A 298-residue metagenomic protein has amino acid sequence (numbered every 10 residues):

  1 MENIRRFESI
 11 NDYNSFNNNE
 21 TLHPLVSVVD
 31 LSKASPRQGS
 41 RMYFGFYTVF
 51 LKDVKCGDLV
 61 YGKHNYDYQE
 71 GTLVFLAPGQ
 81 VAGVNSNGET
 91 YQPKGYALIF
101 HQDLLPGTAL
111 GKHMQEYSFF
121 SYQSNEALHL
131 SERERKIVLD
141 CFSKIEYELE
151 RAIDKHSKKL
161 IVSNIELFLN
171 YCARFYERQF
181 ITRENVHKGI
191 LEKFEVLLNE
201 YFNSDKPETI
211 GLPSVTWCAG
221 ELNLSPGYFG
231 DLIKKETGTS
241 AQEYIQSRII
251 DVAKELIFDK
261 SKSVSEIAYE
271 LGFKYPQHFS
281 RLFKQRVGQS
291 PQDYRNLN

Functional and structural regions predicted by a protein language model:
M1-D67: Generic protein-terminus/edge-of-domain signal
Y68-A82, I99: Conserved metal-binding segment of the jelly-roll/cupin
G71, F229, H278-F279, F283: Short hydrophobic/aromatic patch on the recognition helix
N87-I153: A hydrophobic/aromatic-rich effector-binding and dimerization subdomain of bacterial HTH-type transcriptional regulators
K136-N199: An amphipathic alpha-helical interaction segment
V162, E184-L222, E243-K262: A short, Lys/Arg-enriched amphipathic alpha-helix from helix-turn-helix/homeodomain DNA-binding modules
K235-K274, N296-N298: Terminal helix-turn-helix DNA-binding modules in bacterial transcription factors
S280-N298: …primarily DNA-binding HTH/wHTH and HhH modules…
